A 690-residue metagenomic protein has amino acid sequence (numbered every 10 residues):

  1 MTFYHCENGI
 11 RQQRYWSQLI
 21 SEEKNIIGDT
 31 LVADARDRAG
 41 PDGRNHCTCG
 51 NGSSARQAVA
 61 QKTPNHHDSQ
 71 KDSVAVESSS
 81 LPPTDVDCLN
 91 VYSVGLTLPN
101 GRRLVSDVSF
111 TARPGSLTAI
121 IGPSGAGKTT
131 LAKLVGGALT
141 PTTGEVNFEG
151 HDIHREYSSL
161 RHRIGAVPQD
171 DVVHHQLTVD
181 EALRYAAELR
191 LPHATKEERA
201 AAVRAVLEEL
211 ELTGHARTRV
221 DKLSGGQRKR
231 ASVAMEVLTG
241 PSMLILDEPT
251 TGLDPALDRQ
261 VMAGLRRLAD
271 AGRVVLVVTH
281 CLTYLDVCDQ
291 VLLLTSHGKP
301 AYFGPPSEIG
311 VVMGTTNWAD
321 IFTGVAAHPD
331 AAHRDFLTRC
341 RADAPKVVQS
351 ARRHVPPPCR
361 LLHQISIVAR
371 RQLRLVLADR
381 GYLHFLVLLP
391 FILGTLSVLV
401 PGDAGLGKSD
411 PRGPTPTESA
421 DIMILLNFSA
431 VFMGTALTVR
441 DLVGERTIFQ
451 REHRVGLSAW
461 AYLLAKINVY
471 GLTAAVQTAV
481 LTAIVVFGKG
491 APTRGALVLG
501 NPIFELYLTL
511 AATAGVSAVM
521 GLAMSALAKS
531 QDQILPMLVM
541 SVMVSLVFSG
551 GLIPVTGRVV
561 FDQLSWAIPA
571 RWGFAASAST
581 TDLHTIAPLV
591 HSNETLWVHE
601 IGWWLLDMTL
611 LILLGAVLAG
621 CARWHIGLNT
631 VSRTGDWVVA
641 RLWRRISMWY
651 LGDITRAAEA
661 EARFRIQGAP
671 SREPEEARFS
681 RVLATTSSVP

Functional and structural regions predicted by a protein language model:
I121-P123: The feature captures the beta-strand-to-loop junction immediately N-terminal to the Walker
G136: Helix-to-loop junction immediately C-terminal to a conserved catalytic motif
E145-S159: ABC ATPase NBD Q-loop/coupling interface
H175-P192, A202: Q-loop/switch helix immediately C-terminal to the Walker
E198-H215: Conserved ABC ATPase "signature" region
V233-A234, V261: Hydrophobic anchor residue at the start of the ABC signature
E236-L238: ABC ATPase C-loop
D286, R374-V689: Membrane-spanning alpha-helical segments of multipass transporters and channels
